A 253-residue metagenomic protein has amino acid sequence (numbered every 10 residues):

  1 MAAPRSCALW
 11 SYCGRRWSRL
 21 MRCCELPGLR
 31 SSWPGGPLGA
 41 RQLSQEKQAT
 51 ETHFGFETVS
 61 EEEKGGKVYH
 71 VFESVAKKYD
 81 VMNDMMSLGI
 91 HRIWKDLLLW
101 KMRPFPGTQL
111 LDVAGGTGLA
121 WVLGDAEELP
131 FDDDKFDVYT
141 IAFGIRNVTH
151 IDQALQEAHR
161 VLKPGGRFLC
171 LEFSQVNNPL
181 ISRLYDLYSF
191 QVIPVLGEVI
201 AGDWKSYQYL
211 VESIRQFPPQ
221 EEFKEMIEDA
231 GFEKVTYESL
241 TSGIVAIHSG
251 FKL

Functional and structural regions predicted by a protein language model:
A2-H70: N-terminal auxiliary segments of SAM/dcSAM-dependent transferases
S74, K78-V81, S87-Q109: Conserved alpha-helix/loop element of class I SAM-dependent methyltransferases that forms part of the SAM/SAH-binding
L119-E128: Conserved SAM-binding strand-loop segment of SAM-dependent methyltransferases
E127-Y139: A short acidic, Gly/Pro-enriched loop at the edge of an enzyme's catalytic core that lines a small-molecule cofactor
D137-I151, S174: A short SAM/SAH-binding and catalytic strip from SAM-dependent methyltransferases
D152-R167: A short glycine-rich, Lys/Arg-flanked "PGG" loop and its adjoining helix->strand segment in the class I
R167-E198: Conserved class I S-adenosyl-L-methionine
A230-L253: Core SAM-dependent methyltransferase catalytic element
